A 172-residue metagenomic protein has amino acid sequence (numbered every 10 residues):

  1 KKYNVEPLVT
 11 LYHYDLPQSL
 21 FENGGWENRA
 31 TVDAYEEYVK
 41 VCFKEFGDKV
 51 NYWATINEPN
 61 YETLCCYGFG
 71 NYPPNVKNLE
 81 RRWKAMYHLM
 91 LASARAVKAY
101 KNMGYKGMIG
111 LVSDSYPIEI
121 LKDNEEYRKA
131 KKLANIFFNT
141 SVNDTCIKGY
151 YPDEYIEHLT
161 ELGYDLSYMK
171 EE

Functional and structural regions predicted by a protein language model:
K2-E172: Active-site region of glycoside hydrolase catalytic domains
